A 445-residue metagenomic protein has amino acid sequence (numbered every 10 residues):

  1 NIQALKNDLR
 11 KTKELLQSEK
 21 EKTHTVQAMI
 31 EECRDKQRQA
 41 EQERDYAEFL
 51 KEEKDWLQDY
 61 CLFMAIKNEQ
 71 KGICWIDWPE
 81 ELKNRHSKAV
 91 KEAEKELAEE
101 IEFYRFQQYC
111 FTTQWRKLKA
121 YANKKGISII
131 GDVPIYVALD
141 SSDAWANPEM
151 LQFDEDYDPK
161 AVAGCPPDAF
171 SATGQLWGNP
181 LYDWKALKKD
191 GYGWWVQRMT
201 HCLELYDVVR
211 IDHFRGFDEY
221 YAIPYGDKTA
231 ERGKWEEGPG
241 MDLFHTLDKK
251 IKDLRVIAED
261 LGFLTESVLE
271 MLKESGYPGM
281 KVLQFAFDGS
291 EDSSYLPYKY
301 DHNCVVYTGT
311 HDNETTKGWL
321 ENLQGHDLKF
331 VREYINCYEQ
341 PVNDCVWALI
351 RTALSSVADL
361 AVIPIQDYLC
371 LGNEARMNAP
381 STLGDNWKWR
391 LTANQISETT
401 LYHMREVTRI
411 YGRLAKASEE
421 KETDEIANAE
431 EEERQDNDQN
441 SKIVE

Functional and structural regions predicted by a protein language model:
N7, L15, V26, I426 (+1 more regions): Compositionally biased non-globular segments, especially hydrophobic aliphatic-rich helices of signal peptides
Q17, E21-Y109, V137-V362, Q366-N373 (+1 more regions): Alpha-amylase-like alpha-glycosidases and glucanotransferases acting on alpha-linked glucans and related
Y104, Q108-V137: Conserved, well-ordered alpha-helix/loop/beta-strand core segments that scaffold catalytic motifs
C370-K421, E445: Structured C-terminal cap/extension of enzyme domains
E420-V444: Intrinsically disordered, low-complexity terminal tails and inter-domain linkers enriched for S/T/G/P/D/E
